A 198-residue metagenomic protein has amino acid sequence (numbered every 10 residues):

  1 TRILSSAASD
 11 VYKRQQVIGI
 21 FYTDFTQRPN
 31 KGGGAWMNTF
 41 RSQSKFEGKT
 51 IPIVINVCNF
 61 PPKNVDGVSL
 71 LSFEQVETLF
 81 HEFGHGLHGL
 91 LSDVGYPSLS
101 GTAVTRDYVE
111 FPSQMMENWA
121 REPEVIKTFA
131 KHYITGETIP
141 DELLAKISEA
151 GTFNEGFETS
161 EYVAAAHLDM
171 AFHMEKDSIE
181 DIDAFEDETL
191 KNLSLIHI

Functional and structural regions predicted by a protein language model:
T1, V65-V76, S98-T102: Alpha-helix N-cap/helix-initiation motif
T1-A8, Y12, I196-H197: Single conserved hydrophobic/aromatic residue that forms the stacking wall/gate of nucleotide- or nucleobase-binding
R14-V17, R28-G32, F46-T50, G86-P97 (+4 more regions): Secondary-structure transition/capping motifs at alpha-helix termini and the adjoining loop/turn into the next element
Q16-F60: Short, His- and charge-rich active-site/binding loops that engage polyanionic ligands
V17-G19, T23, S92-A166, M170: Acidic/histidine-rich catalytic neighborhood
V57-G67, I147-A150: Short glycine/proline-rich turn/loop motifs
E74-G89: Active-site recognition of the HExxH zinc-binding catalytic motif
Y162, H167-L195: Secondary-shell segments that build the walls of catalytic and ion/ligand-binding clefts
